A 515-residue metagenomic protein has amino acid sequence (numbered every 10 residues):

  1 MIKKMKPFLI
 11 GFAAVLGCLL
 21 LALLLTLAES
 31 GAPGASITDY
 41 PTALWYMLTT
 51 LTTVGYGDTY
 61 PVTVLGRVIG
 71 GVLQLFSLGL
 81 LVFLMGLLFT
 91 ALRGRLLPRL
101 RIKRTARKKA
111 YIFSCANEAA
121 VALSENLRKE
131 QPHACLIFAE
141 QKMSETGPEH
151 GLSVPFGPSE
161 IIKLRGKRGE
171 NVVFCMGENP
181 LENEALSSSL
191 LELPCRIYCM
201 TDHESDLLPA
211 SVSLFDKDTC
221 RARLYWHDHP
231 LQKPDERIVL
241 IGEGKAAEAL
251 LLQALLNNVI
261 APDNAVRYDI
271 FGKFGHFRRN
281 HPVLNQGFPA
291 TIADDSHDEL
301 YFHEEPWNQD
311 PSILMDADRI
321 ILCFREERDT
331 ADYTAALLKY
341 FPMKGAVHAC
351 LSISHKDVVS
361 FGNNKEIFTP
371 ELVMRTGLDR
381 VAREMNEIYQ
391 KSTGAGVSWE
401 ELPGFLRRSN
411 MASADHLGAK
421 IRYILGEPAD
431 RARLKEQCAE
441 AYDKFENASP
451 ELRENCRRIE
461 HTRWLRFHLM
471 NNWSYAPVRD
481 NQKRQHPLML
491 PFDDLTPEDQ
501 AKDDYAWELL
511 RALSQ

Functional and structural regions predicted by a protein language model:
M1-A14, L65, T90-E454, R458 (+1 more regions): Cytosolic regulatory regions of ion transport systems
F8-L9, A13, G17-L23, L27-A28 (+2 more regions): Pore domain of cation channels
P33-G34, T42, R380-M385, F467 (+1 more regions): Short, motif-level signal for alpha-helix interfacial/capping segments enriched in acidic residues and aromatics/proline
G57-V68, A395-L402, L406, S474-P487: Short, polar loop/linker segments at the starts of domains and inter-domain junctions
V62-V64, I69-L73, S409-A414, K502-A506: Short hydrophobic alpha-helical segments that form membrane-spanning helices or hydrophobic packing faces of helical
I421-P428, R463, H468-N471, S514: Short, flexible helical or helix-coil boundary motifs
C438-P497: Amphipathic protein-protein interaction modules
Q500-S514: C-terminal substrate/ligand-recognition segments
